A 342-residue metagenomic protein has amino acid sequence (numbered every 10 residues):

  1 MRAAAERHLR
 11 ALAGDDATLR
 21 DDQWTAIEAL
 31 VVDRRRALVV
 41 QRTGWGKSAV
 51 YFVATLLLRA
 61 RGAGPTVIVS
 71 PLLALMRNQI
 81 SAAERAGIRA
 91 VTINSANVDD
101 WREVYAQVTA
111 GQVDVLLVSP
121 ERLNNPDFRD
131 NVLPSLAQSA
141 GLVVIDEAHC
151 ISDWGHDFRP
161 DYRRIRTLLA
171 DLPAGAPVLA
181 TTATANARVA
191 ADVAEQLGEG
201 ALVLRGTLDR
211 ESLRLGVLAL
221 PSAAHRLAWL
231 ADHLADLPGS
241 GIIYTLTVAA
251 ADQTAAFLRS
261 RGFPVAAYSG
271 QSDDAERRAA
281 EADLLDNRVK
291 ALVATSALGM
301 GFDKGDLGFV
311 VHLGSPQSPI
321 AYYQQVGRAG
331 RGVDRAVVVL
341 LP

Functional and structural regions predicted by a protein language model:
M1-E6: Accessory DNA-binding and partner-docking regions appended to nucleic-acid-acting proteins, especially the terminal
R7-A11, A17, D21-S48, A54-R59 (+2 more regions): Helicase motor core with emphasis on the C-terminal RecA-like subdomain
